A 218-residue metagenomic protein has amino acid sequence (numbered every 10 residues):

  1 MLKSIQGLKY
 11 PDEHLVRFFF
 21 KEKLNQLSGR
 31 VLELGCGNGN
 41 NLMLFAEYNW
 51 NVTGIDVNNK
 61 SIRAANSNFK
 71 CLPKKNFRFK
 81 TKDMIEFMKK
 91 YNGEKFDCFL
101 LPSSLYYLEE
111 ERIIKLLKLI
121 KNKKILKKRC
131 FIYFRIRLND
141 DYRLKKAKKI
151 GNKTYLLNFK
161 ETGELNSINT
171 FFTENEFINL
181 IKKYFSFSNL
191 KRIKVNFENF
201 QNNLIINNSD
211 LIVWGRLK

Functional and structural regions predicted by a protein language model:
M1-G29, G37-F77, T81-K89, C130-K218: Class I (Rossmann-like) S-adenosyl-L-methionine-dependent methyltransferase catalytic domain, capturing the SAM-binding
L34: Conserved beta-strand/loop positions that form the S-adenosyl-L-methionine
L100: A conserved beta-strand element that flanks and buttresses the S-adenosyl-L-methionine
S103-S104: Short catalytic micro-motifs in class I SAM-dependent methyltransferases
I114-K128: A short glycine-rich, Lys/Arg-flanked "PGG" loop and its adjoining helix->strand segment in the class I
